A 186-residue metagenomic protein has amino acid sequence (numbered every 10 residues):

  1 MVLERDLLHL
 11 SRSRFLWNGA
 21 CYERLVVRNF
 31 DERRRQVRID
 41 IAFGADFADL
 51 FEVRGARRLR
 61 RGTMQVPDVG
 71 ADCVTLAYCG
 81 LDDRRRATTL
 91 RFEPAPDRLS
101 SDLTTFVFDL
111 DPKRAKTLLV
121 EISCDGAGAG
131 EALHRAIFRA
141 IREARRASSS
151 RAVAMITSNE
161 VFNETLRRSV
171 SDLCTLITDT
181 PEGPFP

Functional and structural regions predicted by a protein language model:
M1-R5: N-terminal, polar/Ser/Thr-rich
H9, W17-Y22, N29-P186: Acidic/polar, glycine-enriched structural segments that form the non-catalytic walls/loops of the carbohydrate-binding
